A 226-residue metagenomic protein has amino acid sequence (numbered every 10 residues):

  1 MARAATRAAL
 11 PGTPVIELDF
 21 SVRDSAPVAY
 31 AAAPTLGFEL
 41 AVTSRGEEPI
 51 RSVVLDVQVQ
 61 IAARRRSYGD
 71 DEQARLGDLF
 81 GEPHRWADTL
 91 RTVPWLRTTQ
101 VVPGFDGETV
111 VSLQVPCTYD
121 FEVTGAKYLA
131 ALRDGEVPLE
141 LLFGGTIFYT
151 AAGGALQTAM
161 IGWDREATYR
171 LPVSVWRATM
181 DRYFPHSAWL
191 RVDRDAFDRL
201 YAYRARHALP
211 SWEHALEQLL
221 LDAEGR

Functional and structural regions predicted by a protein language model:
A2-G37: Low-complexity, acidic Ser/Thr/Pro/Gly-rich terminal tails and inter-domain linkers that flank the onset of structured
D24-T35, T43-S52, A130-L132: Short, solvent-exposed beta-strand/turn "edge" segments of beta-rich domains on protein surfaces
E39, L55-A62, V111-D164: Internal, hydrophobic beta-strand segments that form the core of beta-sheet-rich folds
Q60-D71: Short aromatic-acidic-glycine turn motif
A74-P83, F148-W189: Short beta-strand elements
R75-A130: Extended, solvent-exposed segments with strong compositional bias
R194-S211: Surface-exposed, Lys/Arg-rich phosphate-binding patches that contact polyanionic backbones
P210-R226: Short, basic amphipathic alpha-helical segments that act as recognition/interaction helices in nucleic-acid-binding
